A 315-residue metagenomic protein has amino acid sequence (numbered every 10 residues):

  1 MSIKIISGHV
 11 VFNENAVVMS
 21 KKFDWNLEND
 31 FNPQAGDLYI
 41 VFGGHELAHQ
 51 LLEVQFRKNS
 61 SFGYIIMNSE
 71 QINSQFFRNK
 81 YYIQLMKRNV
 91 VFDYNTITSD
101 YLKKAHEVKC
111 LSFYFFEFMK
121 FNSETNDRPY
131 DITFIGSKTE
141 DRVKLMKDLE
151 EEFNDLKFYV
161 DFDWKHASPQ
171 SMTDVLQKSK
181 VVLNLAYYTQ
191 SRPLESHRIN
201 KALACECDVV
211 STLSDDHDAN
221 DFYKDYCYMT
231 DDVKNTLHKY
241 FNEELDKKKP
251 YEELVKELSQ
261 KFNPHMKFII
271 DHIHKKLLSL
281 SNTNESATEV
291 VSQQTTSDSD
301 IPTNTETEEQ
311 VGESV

Functional and structural regions predicted by a protein language model:
M1-S2, V315: Membrane-proximal basic amphipathic "stem/tether" segments
S2-G36, F42-Y228, H265-L278: Nucleotide-sugar donor-binding catalytic core of glycosyltransferases
V11-F12, T288-S292, G312: N-terminal non-cleavable signal-anchor helices
K58, N89, Q294-T295, V311: Positively charged, low-complexity intrinsically disordered regions
D225-K249: C-terminal "capping" alpha-helix adjacent to the active site of nucleotide-linked donor transferases in cell-envelope
F241-E285: A charged, aromatic-enriched C-terminal amphipathic alpha-helix characteristic of glycosyltransferases across folds
T295-V315: Long, low-complexity, intrinsically disordered segments
